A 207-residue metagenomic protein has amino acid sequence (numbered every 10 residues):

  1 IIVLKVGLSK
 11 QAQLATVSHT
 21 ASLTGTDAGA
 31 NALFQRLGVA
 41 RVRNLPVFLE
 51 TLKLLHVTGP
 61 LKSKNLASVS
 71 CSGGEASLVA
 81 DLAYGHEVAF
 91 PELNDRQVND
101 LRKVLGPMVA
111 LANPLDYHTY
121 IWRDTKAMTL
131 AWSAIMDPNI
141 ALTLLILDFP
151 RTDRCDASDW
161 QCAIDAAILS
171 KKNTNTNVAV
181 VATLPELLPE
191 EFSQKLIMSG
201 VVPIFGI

Functional and structural regions predicted by a protein language model:
I1-I2, T143: Contiguous N-terminal and early-domain "leader" segments and peripheral loops that mark the onset or edge of a domain
V3-S70, G74-P91, S158-I207: Peripheral docking tails and interdomain loops at the edges of cofactor- or intermediate-handling domains
K10-A15, K62-R151, C155: Short glycine-cluster motifs
